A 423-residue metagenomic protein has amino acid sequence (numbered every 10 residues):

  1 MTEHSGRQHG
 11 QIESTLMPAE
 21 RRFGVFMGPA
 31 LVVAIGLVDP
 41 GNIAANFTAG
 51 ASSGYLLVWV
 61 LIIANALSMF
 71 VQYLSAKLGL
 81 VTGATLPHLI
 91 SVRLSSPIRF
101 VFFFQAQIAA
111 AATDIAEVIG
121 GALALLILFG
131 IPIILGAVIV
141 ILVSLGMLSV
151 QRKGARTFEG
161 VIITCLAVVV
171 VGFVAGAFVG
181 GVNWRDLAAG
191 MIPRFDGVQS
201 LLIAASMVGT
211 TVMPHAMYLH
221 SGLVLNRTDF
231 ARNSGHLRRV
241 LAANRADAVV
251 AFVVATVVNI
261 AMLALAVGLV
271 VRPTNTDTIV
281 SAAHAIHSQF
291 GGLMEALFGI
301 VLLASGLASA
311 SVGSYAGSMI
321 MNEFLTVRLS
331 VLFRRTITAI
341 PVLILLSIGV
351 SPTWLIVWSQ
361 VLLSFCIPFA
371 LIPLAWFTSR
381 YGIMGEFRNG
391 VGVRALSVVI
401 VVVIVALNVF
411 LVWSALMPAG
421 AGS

Functional and structural regions predicted by a protein language model:
M1-G41, P97, A167, R239 (+1 more regions): Membrane-interface "cap" regions at the ends of multi-pass membrane proteins
G6-I12, A45-G50, Y73-I98, K153-R156 (+3 more regions): Flexible loop linkers connecting adjacent transmembrane helices in multi-pass alpha-helical membrane transporters
V33, V60-R93, F102-I108: Juxtamembrane transmembrane-helix boundary signature
L67-Q72, P97-E117, L125-Q151, G209-T210 (+1 more regions): Helix-loop-helix module between adjacent transmembrane segments
S68-V81, V224-T228, N233, V253-S281: Extracellular/periplasmic helix-exit of transmembrane alpha-helices
P97, I134-A137, V250, L293-E295 (+3 more regions): Loop-to-transmembrane helix boundary motifs in multi-pass membrane proteins
F103-Q107, L128-V150, V168-G172, R328-I344 (+1 more regions): Transmembrane alpha-helical segments of multi-pass small-molecule transport proteins
S144, L166-I192, A204-G222, L374-G382 (+1 more regions): Hydrophobic alpha-helical segments and their helix-loop junctions in multi-pass secondary transporters
